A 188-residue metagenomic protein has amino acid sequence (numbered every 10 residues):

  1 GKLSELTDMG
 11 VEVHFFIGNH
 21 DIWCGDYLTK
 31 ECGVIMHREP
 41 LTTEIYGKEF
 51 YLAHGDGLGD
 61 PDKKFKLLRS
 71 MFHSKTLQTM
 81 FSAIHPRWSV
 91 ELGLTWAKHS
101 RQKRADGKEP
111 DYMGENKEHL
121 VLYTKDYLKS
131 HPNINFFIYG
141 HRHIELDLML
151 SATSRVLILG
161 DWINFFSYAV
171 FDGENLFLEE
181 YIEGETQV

Functional and structural regions predicted by a protein language model:
G1-E5, K103-I134: N-terminal short leaders/motifs
G1-I45, N164: Core catalytic region of metal-dependent phosphoesterases/phosphodiesterases, especially metallo-beta-lactamase-like
T7-I17, W96-S100, N116-L120, F137-H141: A broad, low-specificity signal for short, low-complexity segments enriched in glycine/proline and polar/charged
M9, I45-G47, K129-N133: Glycine-rich phosphate-binding loop signature in dinucleotide/nucleotide-binding domains
I22, G59, F165, E185: Flexible, glycine-rich phosphate/dinucleotide-binding loops and adjacent beta-alpha linkers at cofactor/substrate
G33-R38, Y51, D56, D62-T76 (+1 more regions): Conserved beta-sheet core of the metallophosphoesterase superfamily
G55-H119: Active-site-proximal loop/helix segment associated with metal-binding centers of metalloenzymes
E180-Q187: Short, solvent-exposed aromatic-acidic interface loops
